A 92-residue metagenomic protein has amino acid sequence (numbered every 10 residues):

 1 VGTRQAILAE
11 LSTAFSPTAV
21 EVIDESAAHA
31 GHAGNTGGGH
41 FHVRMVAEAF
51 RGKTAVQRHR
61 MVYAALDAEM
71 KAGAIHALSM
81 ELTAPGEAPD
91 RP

Functional and structural regions predicted by a protein language model:
V1-G34: N-terminal first-folded block
S16-T18, G37-F41, A74-L78: A generic structural signal for short beta-strands and their flanking turns/coil linkers
I23, R44-V46, E81-T83: Solvent-exposed beta-strand sheet faces enriched in polar/charged residues
D24-H29, A47-A49, L66: Short, well-ordered turn and helix-capping elements at secondary-structure junctions
G31-A47: A short, structured beta-strand/loop element
F50-T54: Short, conserved charged micro-motifs
V56-P92: C-terminal structural segments of small proteins and small subunits
